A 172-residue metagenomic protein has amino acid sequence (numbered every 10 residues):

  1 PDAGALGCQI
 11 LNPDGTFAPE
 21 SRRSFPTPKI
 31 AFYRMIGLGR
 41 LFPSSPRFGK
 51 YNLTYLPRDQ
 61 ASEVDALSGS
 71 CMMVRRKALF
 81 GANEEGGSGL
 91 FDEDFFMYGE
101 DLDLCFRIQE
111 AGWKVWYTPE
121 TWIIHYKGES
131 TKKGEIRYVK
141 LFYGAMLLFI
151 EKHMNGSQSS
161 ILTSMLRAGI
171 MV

Functional and structural regions predicted by a protein language model:
P1-D2, R75-F80, G169-M171: Short, intrinsically disordered, charge-balanced linker/junction segments flanking boundaries in proteins
P1-S24: Conserved donor NDP-sugar-binding/catalytic core segment of glycosyltransferases
L6-C8, G15, R75, I108 (+1 more regions): Generic structural signal for small/hydrophobic residues in well-ordered secondary structure, especially within
P19-F25, K29, L90, W116: Membrane-proximal envelope and lipid/glycan-remodeling enzymes
E20, A31, M35, G81-A82 (+2 more regions): Residues that scaffold the ATP/ADP-binding catalytic core of kinase and kinase-like folds
F25-D65, K77: Short, flexible, basic/aromatic active-site loop/helix in glycosyltransferases
L56-W122: A short, conserved alpha-helix in the catalytic core of glycosyltransferases
F106-V172: Active-site-adjacent helix/loop segment of glycosyltransferases that harbors family-specific signature motifs
